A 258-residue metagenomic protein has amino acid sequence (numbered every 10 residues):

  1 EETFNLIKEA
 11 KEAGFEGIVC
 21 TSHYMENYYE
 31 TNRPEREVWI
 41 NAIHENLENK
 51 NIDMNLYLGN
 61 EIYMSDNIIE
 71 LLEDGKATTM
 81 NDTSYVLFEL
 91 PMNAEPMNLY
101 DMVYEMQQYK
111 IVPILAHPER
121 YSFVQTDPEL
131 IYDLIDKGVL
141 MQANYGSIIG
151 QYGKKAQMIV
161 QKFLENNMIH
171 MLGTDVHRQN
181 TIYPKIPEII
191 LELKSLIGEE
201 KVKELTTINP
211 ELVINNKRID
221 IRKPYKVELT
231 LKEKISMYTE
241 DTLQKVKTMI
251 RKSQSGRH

Functional and structural regions predicted by a protein language model:
E1-T21, R33-K50: Alpha-helical scaffold segments that flank or form the walls of functional sites
K11, Q107, L164-E165: Non-catalytic positions within long, well-ordered alpha-helices that form the structural scaffold/packing of enzyme
E16-E37, K137, F163-N166, I190: Divalent-metal (often Zn2+) His-rich catalytic cores of metallo-beta-lactamase-fold enzymes
T21, M168-P184: Short acidic/histidine-rich active-site segments
H23-Y24, G59-Y63, P91-N93, P118-Y121 (+3 more regions): Active-site beta-loop-alpha junctions enriched in small/polar residues
Y29-Q142, Y225-H258: Extended substrate/RNA-proximal surfaces in nucleic-acid metabolism proteins
A143-Y145, V160-T174, N215: Conserved short secondary-structure transition element at the edge of the structured enzyme core that lines
Q151-G153, E199-D220, Y225: C-terminal helical cap
